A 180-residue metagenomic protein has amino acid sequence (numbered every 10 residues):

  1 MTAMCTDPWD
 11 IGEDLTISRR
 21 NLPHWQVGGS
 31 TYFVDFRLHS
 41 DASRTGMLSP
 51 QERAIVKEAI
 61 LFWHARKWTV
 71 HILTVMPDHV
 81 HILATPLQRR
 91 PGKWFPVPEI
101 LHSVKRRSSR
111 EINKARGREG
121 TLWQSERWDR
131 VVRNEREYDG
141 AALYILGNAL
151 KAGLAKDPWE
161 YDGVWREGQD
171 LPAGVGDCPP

Functional and structural regions predicted by a protein language model:
M1-P180: Short catalytic/metal-binding and nucleic-acid-binding patches
